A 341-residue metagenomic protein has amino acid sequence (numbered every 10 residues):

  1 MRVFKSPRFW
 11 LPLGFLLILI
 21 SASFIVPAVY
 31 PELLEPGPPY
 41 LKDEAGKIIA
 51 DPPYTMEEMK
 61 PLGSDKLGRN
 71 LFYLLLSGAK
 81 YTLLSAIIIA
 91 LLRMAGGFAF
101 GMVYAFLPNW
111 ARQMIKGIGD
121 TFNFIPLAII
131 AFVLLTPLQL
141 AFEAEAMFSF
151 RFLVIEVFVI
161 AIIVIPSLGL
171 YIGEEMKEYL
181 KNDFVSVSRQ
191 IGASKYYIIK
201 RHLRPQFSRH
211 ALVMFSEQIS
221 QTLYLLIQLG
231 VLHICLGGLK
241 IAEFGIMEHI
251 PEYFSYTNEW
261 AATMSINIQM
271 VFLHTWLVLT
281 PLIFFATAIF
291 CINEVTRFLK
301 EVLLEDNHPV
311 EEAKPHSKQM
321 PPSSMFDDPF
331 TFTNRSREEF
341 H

Functional and structural regions predicted by a protein language model:
M1-P36, I115-G119, F290-N293: N-terminal signal-anchor/first transmembrane alpha helix
V26, Y30-G37, S85-D120, F132 (+2 more regions): Transmembrane-helix boundary motif in ABC transporter permease subunits
L71-L76, K80, L84, P108-A111 (+2 more regions): Amphipathic cytosolic juxtamembrane alpha-helices at the membrane-cytosol interface of multi-pass membrane transporters
I115-G169, E174: Generic hydrophobic transmembrane alpha-helix motif, especially the helices
A131-P137, G237-E294: Hydrophobic alpha-helical transmembrane segments of polytopic membrane proteins
Q139-S149, S216, Q269-E338: C-terminal transmembrane helix and the adjacent membrane-cytosol boundary/short C-terminal tail of inner/organellar
S149-R201, V213-M214, Q218-I219: Membrane-cytosol interface at the C-terminal ends of specific transmembrane alpha-helices in multi-pass membrane
M214-Y253: Non-cytoplasmic
